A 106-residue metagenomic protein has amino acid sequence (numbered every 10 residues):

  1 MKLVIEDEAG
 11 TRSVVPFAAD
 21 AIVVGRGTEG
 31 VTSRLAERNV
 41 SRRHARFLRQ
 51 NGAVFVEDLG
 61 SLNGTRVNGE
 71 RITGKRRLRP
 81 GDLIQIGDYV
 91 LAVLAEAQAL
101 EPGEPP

Functional and structural regions predicted by a protein language model:
M1-E6, T11, S33, D88-P106: Regulatory inter-domain linker segments that are low-complexity and enriched for serine/threonine/proline
M1-N39: N-terminal beta-hairpin/loop module of FHA
V4, V23, L48, A53-F55 (+1 more regions): General beta-strand recognition
E8, G27, L59, E70 (+3 more regions): Surface loops and adjacent helix of pleckstrin homology
D20-I22, R38, G52, E70 (+1 more regions): Well-ordered beta-strand scaffold positions
A21-G27, L83-I86, G103: Short, surface-exposed linear segments at secondary-structure transitions and domain or protein termini
V31-S33, R43-L83: Forkhead-associated
